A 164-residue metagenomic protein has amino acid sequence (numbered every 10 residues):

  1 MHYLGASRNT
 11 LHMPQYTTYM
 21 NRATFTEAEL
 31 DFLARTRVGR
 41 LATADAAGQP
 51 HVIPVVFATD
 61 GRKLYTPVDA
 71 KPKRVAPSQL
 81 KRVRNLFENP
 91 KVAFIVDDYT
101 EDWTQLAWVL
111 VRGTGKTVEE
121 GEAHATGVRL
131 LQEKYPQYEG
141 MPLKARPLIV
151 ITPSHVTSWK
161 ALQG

Functional and structural regions predicted by a protein language model:
Y3-L4, L11-E27, P77, A93 (+2 more regions): Charged, gly/pro-rich active-site loop segments
M20-T59: An N-terminal domain-cap segment
L33, N85-L86, L131, I151: A generic structural signal for nonpolar/aromatic side chains embedded in well-ordered alpha-helices
R37-G39, I53, D60-L64, E88-V92 (+2 more regions): A generic structural signal for short beta-strands and their flanking turns/coil linkers
T43-A46, D97-E101: Short, solvent-exposed loop/turn elements at beta->coil junctions and helix N-caps that rim active or binding pockets
A58-Y99: A short mixed-secondary-structure module that forms the rim of ligand-binding clefts
